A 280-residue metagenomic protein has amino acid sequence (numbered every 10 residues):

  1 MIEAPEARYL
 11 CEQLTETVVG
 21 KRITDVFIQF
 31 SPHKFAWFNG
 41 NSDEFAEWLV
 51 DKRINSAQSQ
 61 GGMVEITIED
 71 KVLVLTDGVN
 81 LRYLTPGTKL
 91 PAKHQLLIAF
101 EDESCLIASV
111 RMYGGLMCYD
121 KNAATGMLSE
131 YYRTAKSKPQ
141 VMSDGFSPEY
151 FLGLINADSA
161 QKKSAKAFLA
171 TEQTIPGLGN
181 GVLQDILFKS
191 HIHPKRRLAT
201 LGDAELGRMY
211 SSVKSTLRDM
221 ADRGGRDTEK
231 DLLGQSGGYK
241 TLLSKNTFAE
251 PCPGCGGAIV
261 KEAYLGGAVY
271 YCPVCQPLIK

Functional and structural regions predicted by a protein language model:
M1-K121, G126: Gly/Gly-Pro- and Ser/Thr-rich, intrinsically disordered tail segments characteristic of DNA damage-repair and tolerance
I2, S143, E205: Catalytic cores of large soluble enzymes that bind and process phosphate-bearing ligands
T17, L97, E101, E149 (+2 more regions): Noncatalytic, beta-rich nucleic-acid-contacting surfaces in large DNA/RNA-processing enzymes
G20, D51, G61, L81 (+6 more regions): Glycine-centered flexibility motif
R22-E44, N55, V74, G153-K280: Basic, nucleic-acid-binding surfaces and adjacent catalytic neighborhoods in DNA/RNA-processing proteins
E69-G177, V182-K189: Phosphate/anion-contacting hairpin/loop surfaces
